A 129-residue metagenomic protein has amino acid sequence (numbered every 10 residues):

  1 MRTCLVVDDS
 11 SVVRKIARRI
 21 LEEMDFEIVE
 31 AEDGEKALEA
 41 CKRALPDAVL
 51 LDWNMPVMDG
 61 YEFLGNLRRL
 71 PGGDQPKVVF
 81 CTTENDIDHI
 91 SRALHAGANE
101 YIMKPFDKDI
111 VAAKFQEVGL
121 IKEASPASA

Functional and structural regions predicted by a protein language model:
K15-E23: Charged docking surfaces used in two-component/phosphorelay signaling
D25-E32, A40: Short hydrophobic/Thr-rich beta-strand motif most characteristic of the beta2 strand and flanking loop of CheY-like
E32-K36, D59-G65: Acidic catalytic/metal-coordinating carboxylates
A44-L50: Active-site beta3 strand of CheY-like receiver
M55: Receiver (REC) domain active-site loop signature in two-component systems and cognate sites in sensor histidine kinases
E62, N85-E100, I110-A113: Alpha4 helix (beta4-alpha4-beta5 surface) of REC/receiver domains from two-component response regulators
K104: A Lys-centered signature of the CheY-like receiver
